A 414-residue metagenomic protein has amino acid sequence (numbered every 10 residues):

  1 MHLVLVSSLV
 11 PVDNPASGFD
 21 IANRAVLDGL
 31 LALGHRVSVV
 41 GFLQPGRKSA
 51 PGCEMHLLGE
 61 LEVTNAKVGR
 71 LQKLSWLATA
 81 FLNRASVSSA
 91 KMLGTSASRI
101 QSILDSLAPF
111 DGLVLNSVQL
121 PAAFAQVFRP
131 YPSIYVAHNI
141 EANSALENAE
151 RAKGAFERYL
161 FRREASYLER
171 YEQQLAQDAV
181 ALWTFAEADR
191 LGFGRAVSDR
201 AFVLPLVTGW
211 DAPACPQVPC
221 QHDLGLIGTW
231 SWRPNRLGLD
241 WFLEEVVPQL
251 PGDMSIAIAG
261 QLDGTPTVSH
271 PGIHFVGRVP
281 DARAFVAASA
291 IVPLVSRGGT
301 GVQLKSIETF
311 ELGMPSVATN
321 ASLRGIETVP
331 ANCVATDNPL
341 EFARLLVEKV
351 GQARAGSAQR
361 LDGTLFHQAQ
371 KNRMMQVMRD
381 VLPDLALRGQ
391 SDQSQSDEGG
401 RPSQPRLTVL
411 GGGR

Functional and structural regions predicted by a protein language model:
M1-E60, S403, L410-R414: N-terminal subdomain of nucleotide-sugar transferases
F42-I100: A conserved catalytic-core segment of Leloir-type glycosyltransferases
G69-A90, I134-Y167: Acceptor-binding helix/loop patch of EC 2.4 sugar-transfer enzymes, predominantly nucleotide-sugar-dependent
I134, A142, F161-P213: Donor nucleotide-sugar binding/catalytic pocket of nucleotide-sugar-dependent glycosyltransferases
V180, A287-G301, L312-M314: Acidic donor-binding loop of glycosyltransferase active sites
V203-P271, F275, V279-A287, T336: Conserved catalytic-core segment of nucleotide-activated headgroup transferases in glycan assembly
K305-T309, P315-T319: Short hydrophobic beta-strand element within catalytic cores of glycosyltransferases and related nucleotide-activated
G351-D392, D397-P405: A charged, aromatic-enriched C-terminal amphipathic alpha-helix characteristic of glycosyltransferases across folds
